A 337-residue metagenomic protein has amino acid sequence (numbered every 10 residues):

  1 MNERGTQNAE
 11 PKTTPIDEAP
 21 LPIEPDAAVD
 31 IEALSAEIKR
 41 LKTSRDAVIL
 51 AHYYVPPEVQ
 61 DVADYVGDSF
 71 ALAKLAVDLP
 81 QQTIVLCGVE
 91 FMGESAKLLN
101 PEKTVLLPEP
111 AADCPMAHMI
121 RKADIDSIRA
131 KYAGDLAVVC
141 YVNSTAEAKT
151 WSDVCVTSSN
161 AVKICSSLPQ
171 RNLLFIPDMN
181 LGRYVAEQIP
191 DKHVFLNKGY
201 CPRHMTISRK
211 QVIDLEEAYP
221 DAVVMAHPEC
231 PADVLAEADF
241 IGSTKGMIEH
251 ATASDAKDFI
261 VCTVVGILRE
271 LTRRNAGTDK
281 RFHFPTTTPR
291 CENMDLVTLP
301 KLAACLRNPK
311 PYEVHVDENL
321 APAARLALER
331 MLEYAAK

Functional and structural regions predicted by a protein language model:
N2, N8-C262, I267-K337: Active-site loop-to-helix "anion-binding N-cap" substructures in soluble metabolic enzymes
